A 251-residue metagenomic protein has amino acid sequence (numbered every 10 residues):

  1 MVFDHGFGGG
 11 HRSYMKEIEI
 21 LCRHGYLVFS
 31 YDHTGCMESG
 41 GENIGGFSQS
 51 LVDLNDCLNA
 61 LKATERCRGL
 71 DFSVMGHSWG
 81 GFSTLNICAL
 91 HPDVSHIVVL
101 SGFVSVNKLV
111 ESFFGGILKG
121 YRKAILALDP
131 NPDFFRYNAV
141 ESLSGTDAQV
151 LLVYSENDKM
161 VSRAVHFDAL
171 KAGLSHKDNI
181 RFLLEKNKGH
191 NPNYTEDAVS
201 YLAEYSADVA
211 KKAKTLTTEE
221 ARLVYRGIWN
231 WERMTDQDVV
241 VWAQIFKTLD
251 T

Functional and structural regions predicted by a protein language model:
G6-I20, A164: The serine-hydrolase catalytic nucleophile loop
I18-G40: Conserved alpha/beta-hydrolase
I44-E65: Alpha/beta-hydrolase active-site loop
R66-S78: Alpha/beta-hydrolase fold nucleophile elbow
N86-P132: Hydrolase active-site cap/lid region
T146, L152-Y154, D158: Short beta-strand/loop motif that positions the catalytic acidic residue of the alpha/beta-hydrolase fold
S162-A172, D197-A198: Short alpha-helix in the alpha/beta-hydrolase fold that links the catalytic acid
D178-T251: C-terminal catalytic histidine-bearing segment of alpha/beta-hydrolase fold enzymes
